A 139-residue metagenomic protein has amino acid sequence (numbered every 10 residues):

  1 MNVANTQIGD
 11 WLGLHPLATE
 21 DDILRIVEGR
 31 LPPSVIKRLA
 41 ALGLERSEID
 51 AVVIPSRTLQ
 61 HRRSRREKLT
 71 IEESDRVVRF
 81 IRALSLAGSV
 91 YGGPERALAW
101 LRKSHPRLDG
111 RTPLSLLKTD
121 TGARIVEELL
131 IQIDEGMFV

Functional and structural regions predicted by a protein language model:
M1-V139: Non-transmembrane "mature" sequence context
